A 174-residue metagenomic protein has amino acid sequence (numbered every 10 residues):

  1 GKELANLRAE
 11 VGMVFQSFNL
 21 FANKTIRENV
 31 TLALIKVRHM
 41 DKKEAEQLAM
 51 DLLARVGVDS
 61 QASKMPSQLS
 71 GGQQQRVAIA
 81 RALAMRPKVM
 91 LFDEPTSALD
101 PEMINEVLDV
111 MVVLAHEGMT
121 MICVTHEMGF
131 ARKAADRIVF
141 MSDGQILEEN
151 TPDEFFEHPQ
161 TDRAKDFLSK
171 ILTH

Functional and structural regions predicted by a protein language model:
G1-P152: ABC family nucleotide-binding domain
E149, D153-H174: C-terminal boundary and immediately downstream tail of ABC-type ATPase nucleotide-binding domains
